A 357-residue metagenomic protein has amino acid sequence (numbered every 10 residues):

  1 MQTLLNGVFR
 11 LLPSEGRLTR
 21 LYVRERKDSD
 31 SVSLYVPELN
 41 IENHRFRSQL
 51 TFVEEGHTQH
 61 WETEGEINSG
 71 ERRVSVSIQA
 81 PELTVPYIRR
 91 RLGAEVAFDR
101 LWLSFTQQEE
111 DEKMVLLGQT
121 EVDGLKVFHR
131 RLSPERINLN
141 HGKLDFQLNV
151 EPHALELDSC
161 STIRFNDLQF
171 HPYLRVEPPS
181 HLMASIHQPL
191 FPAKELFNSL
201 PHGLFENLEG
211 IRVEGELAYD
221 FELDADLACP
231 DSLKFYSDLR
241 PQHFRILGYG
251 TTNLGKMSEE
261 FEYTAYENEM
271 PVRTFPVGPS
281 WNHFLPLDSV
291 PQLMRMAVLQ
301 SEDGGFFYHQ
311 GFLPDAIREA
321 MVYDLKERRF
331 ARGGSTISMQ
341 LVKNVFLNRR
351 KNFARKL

Functional and structural regions predicted by a protein language model:
Q2-L357: Juxtamembrane regions of bacterial inner-membrane/periplasmic proteins, predominantly the peptidoglycan biogenesis
